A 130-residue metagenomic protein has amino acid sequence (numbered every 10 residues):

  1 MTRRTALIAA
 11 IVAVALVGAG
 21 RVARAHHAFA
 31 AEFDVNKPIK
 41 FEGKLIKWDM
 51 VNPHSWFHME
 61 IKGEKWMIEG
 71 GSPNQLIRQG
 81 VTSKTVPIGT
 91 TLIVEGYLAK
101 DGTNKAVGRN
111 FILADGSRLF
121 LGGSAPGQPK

Functional and structural regions predicted by a protein language model:
A6-L7: N-terminal export leaders
V12-A13, A23: Cleavable N-terminal signal peptides
A19-A25: Sec/Tat signal peptide C-region and signal peptidase I cleavage site
G43-L45: Conserved hydrophobic positions within beta-strands
V51-E60: Short aromatic-glycine-enriched beta-strand elements
E64-P73: A short macromolecule-binding patch
R78-V94: Short nucleic-acid-contacting surface segments enriched for D/E, G, S/T with interspersed K/R
A99-G123: OB-fold/S1-family single-stranded nucleic acid-binding modules
